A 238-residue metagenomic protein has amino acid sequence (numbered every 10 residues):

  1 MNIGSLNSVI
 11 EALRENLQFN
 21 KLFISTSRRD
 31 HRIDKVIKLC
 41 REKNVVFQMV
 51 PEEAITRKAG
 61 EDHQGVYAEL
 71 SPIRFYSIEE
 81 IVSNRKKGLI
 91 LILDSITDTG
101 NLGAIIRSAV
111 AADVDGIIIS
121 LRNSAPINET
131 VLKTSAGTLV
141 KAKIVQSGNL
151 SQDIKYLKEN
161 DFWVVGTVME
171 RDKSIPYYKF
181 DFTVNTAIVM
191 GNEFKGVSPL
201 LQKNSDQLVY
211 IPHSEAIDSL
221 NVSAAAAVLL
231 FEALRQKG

Functional and structural regions predicted by a protein language model:
M1, S25, D94-S95, S120 (+5 more regions): Glycine- and other small-residue-rich loops at beta-strand/loop junctions that grip anionic moieties
M1-S83: N-terminal positively charged helical leader segments and presequences
E11-R14, S83-I175: RNA substrate-binding interface of SAM-dependent RNA methyltransferases
N16, K133-T138, P199-G238: Structured adenosyl-cofactor binding patch, chiefly the S-adenosyl-L-methionine
S27-R28, E52-E53, R122-S124, E193-K195 (+1 more regions): Short, acidic/turn-prone active-site loops that include or flank metal/cofactor- and phosphate-binding residues
F47-P51, K143-S151, V209: Short acidic-hydrophobic, aromatic-tinged amphipathic segments that line or gate anion-handling sites
V165-N221: Active-site/ligand-binding-proximal alpha/beta "capping" segment
